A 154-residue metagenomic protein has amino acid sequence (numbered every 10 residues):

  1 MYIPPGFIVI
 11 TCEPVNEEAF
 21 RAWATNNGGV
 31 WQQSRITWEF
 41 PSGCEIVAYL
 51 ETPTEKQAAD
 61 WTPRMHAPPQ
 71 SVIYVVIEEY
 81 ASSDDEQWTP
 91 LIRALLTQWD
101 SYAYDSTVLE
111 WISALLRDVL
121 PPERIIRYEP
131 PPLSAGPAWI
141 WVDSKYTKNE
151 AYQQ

Functional and structural regions predicted by a protein language model:
M1-G6, H66-E78: Glycine-rich, often proline-containing surface loops adjacent to acidic residues and nearby aromatics that form
M1-P4, P90-Q154: Acidic, proline/glycine-rich low-complexity IDRs
M1-T37, K148-Q154: Short, extreme N-terminal segment that most often corresponds to the first beta-strand
F20-W31, M65, I92-W99: Hydrophobic, Leu/Ile/Phe/Ala-enriched alpha-helical segments that form helix-helix packing faces
W31-S42, A103-E110: A generic structural motif
E39-P69: Short, solvent-exposed beta-alpha or beta-beta edge segments that form flexible loop/patches at the rim of ligand
E79-S83: Conserved aromatic-histidine-acidic binding/catalytic patches
D84-P90: Well-ordered, non-membrane alpha-helical segments in soluble/globular domains
